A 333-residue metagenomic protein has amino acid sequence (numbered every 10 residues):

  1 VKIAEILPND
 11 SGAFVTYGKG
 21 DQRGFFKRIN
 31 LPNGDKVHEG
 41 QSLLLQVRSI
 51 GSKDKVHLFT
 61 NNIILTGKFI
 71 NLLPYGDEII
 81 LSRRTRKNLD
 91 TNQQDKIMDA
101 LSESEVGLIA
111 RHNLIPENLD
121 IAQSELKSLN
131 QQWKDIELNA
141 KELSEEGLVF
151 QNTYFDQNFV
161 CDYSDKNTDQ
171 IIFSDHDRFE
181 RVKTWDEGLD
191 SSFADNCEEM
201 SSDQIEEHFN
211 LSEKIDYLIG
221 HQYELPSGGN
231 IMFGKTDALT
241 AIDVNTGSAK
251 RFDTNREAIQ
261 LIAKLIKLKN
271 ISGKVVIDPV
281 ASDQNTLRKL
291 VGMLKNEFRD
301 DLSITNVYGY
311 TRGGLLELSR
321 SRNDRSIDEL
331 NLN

Functional and structural regions predicted by a protein language model:
K2-N333: DE-rich acidic low-complexity regions and acidic surface loops
